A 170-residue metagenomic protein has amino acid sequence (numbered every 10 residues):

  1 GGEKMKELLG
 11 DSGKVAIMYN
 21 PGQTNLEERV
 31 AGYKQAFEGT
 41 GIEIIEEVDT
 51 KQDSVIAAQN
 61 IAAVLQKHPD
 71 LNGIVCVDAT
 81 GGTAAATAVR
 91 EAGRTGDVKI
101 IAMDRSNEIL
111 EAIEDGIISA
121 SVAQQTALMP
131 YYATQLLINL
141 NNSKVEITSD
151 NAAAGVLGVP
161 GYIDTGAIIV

Functional and structural regions predicted by a protein language model:
G1-V15, I56-A58, R105-I109, Q125-K144: Hydrophobic alpha-helical segments within soluble ligand-binding/sensing domains
G10-K14, E38-I45, P69-G73, T95-K99 (+1 more regions): Loop/turn elements at helix/coil->beta-strand transitions in domains of secreted/extracellular proteins
K14-Y19, K34-S54: Short beta-strand elements in bilobed, periplasmic/extracellular small-molecule ligand-binding domains
Y19, D78, Q124-T126: Short secondary-structure boundary segments
T24-A31: Secondary-structure junction motif
Y33, E46, T50-A112: Hydrophobic alpha-helical
F37, Y132-V170: Hinge/cleft segment of the Venus flytrap/periplasmic-binding protein
I113, V122: Glycine-rich beta-alpha loop elements in corrinoid/cobalamin-binding modules across cobalamin-dependent enzymes
